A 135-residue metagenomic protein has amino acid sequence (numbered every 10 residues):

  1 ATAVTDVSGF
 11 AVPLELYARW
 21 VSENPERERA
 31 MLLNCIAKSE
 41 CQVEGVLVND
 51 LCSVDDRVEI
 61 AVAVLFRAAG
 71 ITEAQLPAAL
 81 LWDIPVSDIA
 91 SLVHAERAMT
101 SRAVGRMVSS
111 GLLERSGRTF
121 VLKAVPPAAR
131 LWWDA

Functional and structural regions predicted by a protein language model:
A1-E44: Cyclic-nucleotide recognition modules
V4-V12, V46-C52, A78-D83, S116-L122: Short, exposed beta-strand "edge-strand" segments with a Pro/Gly-rich flavor and a Y/T-containing core
E15, P25-E26, C52, D56 (+1 more regions): Generic alpha-helical secondary structure signal
R29-H94: Polybasic "coupling" helices that flank or enter modular domains
L65-A135: Phosphate-/nucleic-acid-contacting segments
